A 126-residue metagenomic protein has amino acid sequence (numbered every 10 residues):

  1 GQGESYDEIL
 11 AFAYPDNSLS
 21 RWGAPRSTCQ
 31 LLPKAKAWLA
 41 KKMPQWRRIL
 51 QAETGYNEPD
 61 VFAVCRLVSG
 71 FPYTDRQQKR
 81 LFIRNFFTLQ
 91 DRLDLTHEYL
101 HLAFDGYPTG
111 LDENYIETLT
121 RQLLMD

Functional and structural regions predicted by a protein language model:
G1-D16: N-terminal low-structure segments adjacent to metalloprotease catalytic domains across cellular compartments
Y14-R80, R84-L89: Auxiliary, metal-adjacent structural segments of Zn-dependent hydrolase domains
K79-L95, D105-G110: Short pre-active-site segment immediately N-terminal to the catalytic Zn-binding motif
L95-F104, Y115: Active-site His/Glu-centered metal-binding helix of metallohydrolases
Y107-D126: Post-HExxH zinc-binding segment in Zn-dependent metallohydrolases
